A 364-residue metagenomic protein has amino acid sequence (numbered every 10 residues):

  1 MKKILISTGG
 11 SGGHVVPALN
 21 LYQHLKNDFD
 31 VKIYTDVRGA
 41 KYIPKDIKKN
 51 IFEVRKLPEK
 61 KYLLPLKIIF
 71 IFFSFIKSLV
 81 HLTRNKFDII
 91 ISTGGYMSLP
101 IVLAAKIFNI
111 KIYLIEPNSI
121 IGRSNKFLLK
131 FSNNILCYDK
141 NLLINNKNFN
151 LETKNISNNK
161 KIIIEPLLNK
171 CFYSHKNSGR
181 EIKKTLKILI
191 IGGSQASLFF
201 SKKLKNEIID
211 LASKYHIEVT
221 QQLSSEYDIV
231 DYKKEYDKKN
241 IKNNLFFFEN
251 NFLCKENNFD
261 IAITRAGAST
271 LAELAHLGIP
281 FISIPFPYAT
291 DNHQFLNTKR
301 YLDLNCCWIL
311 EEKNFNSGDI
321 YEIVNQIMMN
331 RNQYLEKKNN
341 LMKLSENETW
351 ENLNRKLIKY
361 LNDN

Functional and structural regions predicted by a protein language model:
I6-G9, F29-F70, I164, G192 (+2 more regions): Conserved nucleotide-sugar phosphate-binding/catalytic loop shared by glycosyltransferases and other
H14-L25, R38: Short amphipathic alpha-helix
Y34, G39-I47, T153, S174-A262 (+2 more regions): Donor-nucleotide binding loops and adjacent catalytic segments primarily of GT-B fold Leloir glycosyltransferases
R38, K106-H175, D303: Active-site-proximal region of nucleotide-activated glycan assembly enzymes, centered on histidine/acidic-rich loops
K60-I89, L99, I107: An amphipathic, basic-hydrophobic alpha-helix
F87-I89, N257-A272, I279-P280: Acidic donor-binding loop of glycosyltransferase active sites
W308, N314-S345, D363-N364: Conserved donor-nucleotide binding/catalytic region of nucleotide-linked donor-dependent transferases
E346-N364: C-terminal alpha-helical cap of glycosyltransferases
